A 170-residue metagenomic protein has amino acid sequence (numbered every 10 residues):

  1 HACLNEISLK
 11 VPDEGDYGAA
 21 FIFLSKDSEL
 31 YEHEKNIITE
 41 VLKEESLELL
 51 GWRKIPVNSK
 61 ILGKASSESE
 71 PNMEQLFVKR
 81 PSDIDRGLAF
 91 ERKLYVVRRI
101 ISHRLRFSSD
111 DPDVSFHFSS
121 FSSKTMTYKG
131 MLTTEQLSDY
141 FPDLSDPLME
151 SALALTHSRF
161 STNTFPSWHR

Functional and structural regions predicted by a protein language model:
H1-R170: N-terminal segments that mediate ammonia production and transfer in glutamine-dependent amidotransferase systems
